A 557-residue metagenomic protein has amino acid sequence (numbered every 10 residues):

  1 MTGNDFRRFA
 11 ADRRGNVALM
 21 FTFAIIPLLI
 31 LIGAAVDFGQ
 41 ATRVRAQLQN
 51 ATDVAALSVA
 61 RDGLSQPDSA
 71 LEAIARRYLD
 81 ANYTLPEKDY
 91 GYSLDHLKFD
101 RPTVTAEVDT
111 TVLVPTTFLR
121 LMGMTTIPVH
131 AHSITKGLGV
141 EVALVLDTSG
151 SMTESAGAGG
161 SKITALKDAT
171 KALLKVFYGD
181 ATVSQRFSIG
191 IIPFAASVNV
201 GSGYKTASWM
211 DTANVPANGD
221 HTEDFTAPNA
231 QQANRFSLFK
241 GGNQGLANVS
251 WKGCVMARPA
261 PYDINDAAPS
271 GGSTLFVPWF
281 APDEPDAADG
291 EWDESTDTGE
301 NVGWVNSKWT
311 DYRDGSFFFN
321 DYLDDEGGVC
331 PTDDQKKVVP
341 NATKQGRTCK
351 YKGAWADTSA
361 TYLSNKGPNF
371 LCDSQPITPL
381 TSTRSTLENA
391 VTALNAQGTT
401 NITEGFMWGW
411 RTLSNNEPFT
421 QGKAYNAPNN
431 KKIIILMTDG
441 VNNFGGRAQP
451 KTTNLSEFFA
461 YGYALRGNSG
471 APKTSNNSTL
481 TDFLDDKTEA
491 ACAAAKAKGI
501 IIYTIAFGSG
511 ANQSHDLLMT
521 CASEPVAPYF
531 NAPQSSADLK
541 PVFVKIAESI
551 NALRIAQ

Functional and structural regions predicted by a protein language model:
M1-A73, G159, I502, A522: Alpha-helical assembly-interface signal, strongest on the long, hydrophobic N-terminal helix that forms
G3-A24, Y92, R101-A143, M152-A156 (+2 more regions): Acidic, polar low-complexity linker/tail segments
I30-G33, D37, K136-L166, V391 (+1 more regions): MIDAS-like acidic motif and immediate structural context at the N-terminus of von Willebrand factor A/I domains
A35, T42, A46, A55-V114 (+8 more regions): Short amphipathic secondary-structure patches
L79-N82, T206, A491-Q557: Von Willebrand factor A/integrin I-like adhesion domains
V145-S149, L166, G409, N430-N443 (+3 more regions): DG-centered beta-turn motif at the end of beta-strands
M152-S188, L413, D482-D485: …and closely analogous acidic/polar surface helices at protein-protein or active-site interfaces in A-domain-like
Y204-I500: Acidic, Ser/Thr/Gly/Pro-rich low-complexity segments that form flexible
